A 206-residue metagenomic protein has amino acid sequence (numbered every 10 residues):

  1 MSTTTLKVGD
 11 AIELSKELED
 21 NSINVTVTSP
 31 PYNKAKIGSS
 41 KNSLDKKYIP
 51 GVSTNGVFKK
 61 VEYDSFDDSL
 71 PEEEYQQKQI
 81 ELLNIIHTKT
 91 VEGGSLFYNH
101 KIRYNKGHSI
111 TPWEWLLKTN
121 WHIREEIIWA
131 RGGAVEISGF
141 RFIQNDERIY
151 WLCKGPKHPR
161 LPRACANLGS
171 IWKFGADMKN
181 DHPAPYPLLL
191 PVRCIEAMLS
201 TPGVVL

Functional and structural regions predicted by a protein language model:
M1-G132, F140, Q144, C153 (+1 more regions): S-adenosyl-L-methionine-dependent nucleic acid methyltransferase catalytic domains
I149: Short hydrophobic/aromatic beta-strand element in the GNAT-like acyltransferase core that lines or flanks the acyl-donor
K157-R160: Short helix-loop capping/hinge motifs at secondary-structure junctions, enriched in acidic/polar residues
